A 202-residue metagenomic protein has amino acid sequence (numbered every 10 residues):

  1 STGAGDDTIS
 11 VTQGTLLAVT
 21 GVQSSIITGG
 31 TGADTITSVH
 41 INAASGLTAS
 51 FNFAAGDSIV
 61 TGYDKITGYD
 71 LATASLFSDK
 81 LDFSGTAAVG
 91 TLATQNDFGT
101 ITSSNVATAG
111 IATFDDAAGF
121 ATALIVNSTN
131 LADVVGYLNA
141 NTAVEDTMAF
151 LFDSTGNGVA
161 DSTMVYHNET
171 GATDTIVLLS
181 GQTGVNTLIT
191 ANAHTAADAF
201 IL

Functional and structural regions predicted by a protein language model:
S1-T108: Acidic, glycine-rich calcium-binding repeat modules characteristic of RTX/beta-roll and related beta-solenoid repeat
F77-D79, A107-L202: Low-complexity acidic/polar repeat-biased segments
